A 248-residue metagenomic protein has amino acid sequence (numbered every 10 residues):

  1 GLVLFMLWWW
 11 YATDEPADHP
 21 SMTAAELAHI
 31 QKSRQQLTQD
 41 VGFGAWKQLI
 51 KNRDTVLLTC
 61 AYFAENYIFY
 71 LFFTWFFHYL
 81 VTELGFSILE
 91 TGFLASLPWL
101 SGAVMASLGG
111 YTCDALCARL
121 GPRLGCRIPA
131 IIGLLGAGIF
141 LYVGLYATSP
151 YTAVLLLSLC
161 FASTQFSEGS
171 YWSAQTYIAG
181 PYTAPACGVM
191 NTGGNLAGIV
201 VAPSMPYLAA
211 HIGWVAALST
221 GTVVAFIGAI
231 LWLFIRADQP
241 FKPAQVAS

Functional and structural regions predicted by a protein language model:
G1-W10, A216-F234: Symmetry-related core transmembrane helices of the 12-TM Major Facilitator Superfamily/SLC fold
W9-M22, F234-A244: Helix-loop junctions on the cytosolic side of multi-pass membrane transporters, especially the intracellular loop
E15-T59, E83: Juxtamembrane intracellular "pre-TM" segments in multi-pass secondary transporters
N52-G109, E168, W172, T176 (+1 more regions): Extracytoplasmic gate region of multi-pass secondary transporters
L80-V81, T112-C113, C117, M205-G213: Interfacial helix-cap and linker-helix signal at transmembrane-aqueous boundaries of multi-pass secondary transporters
S87, G125-I128, P206-V224: A membrane-interface helix-boundary motif in multi-pass transporters
A106, T176-H211: A late C-terminal transmembrane helix in Major Facilitator Superfamily
R123-S170: C-terminal transmembrane helical hairpin of 12-TM major facilitator-type secondary transporters
